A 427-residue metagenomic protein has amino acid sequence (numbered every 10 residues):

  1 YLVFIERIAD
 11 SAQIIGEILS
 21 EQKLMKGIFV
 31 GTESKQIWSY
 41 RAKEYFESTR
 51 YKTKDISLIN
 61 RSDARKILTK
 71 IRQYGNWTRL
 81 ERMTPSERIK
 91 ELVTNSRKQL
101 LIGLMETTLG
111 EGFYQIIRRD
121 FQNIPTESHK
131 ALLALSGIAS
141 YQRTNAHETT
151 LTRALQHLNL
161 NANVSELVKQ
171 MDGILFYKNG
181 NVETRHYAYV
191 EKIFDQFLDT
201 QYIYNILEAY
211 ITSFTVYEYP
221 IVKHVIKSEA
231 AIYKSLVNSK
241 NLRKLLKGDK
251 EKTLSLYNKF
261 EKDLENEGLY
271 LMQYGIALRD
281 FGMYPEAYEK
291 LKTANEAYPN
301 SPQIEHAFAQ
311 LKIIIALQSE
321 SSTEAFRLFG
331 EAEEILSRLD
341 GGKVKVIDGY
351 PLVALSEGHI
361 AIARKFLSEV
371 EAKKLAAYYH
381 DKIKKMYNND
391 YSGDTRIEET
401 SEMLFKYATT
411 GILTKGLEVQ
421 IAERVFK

Functional and structural regions predicted by a protein language model:
Y1-K23, I28-K35, Y189: Conserved P-loop NTPase "ATPase switch" module shared by AAA+ and STAND
Q36-W38, E44-E87: Conserved small helical "lid"/interfacial subdomain of P-loop NTPases
I102-E166: Winged-helix-like regulatory helical subdomains adjacent to P-loop NTPase cores
Y141-A297, Q303-Q310: C-terminal leucine-rich, beta-strand-based interaction scaffolds used for sensing/assembly
R243, A277, L311, I315-Q318 (+2 more regions): Residue-level signature for tetratricopeptide repeat
L264-E265, Y298-N300, S337, V344-V346 (+1 more regions): Short coil turns that delineate tetratricopeptide repeat
Y270, I304, V346-P351, G393 (+1 more regions): TPR alpha-solenoid repeat register
